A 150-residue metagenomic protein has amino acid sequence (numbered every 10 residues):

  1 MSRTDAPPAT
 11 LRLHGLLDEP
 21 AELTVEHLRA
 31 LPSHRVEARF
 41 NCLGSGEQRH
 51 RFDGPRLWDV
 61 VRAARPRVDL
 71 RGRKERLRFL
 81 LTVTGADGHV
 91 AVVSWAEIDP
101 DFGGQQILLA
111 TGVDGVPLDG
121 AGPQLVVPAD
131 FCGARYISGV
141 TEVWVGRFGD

Functional and structural regions predicted by a protein language model:
M1-D150: N-terminal intrinsically disordered, low-complexity segments enriched in P/E/S/T
